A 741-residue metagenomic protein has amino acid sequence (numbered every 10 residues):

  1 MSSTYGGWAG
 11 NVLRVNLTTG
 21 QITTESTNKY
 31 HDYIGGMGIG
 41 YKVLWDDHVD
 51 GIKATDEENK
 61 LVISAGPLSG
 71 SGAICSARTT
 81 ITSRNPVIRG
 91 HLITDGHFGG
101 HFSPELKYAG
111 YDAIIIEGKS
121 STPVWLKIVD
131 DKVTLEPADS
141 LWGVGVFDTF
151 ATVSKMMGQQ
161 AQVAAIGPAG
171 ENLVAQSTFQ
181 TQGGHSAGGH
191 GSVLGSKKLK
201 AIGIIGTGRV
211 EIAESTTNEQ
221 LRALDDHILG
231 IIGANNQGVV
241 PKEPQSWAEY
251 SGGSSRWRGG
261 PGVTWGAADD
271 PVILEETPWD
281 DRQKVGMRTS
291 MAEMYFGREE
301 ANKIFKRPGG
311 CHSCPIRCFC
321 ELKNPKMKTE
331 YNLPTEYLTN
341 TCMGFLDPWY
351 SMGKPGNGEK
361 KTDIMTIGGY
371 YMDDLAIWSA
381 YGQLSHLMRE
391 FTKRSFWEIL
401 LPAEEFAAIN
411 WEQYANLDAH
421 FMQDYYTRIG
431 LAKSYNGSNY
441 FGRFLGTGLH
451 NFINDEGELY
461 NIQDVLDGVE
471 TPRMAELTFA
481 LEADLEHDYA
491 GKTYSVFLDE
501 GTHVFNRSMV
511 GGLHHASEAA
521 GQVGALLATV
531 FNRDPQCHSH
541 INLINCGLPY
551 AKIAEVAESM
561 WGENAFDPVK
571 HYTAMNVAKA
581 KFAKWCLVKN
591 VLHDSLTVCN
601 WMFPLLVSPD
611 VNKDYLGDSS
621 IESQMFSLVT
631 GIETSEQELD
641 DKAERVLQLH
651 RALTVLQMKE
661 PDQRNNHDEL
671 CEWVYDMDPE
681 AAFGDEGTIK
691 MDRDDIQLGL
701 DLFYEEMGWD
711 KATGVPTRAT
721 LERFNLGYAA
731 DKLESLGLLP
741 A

Functional and structural regions predicted by a protein language model:
M1-T4, L739-A741: Basic/polar N-terminal segments that are highly enriched at the extreme N-terminus, encompassing both cleavable
S2-G191, S196-E211, S215-G238, R256-T289: Protein-protein interaction/assembly regions in multi-subunit complexes
S76-T79, S83, S154-G188, S192-A741: Extended C-terminal regions of large enzymes
